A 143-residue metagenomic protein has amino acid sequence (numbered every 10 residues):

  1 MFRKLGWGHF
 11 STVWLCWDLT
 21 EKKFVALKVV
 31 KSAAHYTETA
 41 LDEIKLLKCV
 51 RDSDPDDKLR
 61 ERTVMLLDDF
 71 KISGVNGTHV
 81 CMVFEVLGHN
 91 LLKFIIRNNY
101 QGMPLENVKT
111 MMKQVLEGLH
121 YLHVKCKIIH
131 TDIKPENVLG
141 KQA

Functional and structural regions predicted by a protein language model:
F2-H9, V13: Protein kinase glycine-rich loop
W7, C16-F24: Conserved N-lobe loop of protein kinases adjacent to the ATP-binding glycine-rich P-loop
V13, I44-D52, L66-L67, G118: Short, well-ordered amphipathic alpha-helices
F24-A26, L46, T63, V83: Short hydrophobic-acidic sequence motifs that mark active-site Asp/Glu residues
V29-R60: Conserved N-lobe beta3->alphaC-helix segment of eukaryotic protein kinase catalytic domains
P55-V80: Short beta-strand micro-motifs within the conserved protein kinase catalytic domain, predominantly in the N-lobe
T78-C81, E85-A143: Conserved alphaE helix
